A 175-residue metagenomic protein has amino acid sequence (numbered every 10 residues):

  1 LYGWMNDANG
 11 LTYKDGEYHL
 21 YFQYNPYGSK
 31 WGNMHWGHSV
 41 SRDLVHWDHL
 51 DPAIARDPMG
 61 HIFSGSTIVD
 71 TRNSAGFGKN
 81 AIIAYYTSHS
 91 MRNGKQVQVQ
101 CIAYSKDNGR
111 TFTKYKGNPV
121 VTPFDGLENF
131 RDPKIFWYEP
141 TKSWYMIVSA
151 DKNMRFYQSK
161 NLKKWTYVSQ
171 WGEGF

Functional and structural regions predicted by a protein language model:
L1-P133, W137-F175: Beta-rich carbohydrate-recognition and catalytic domains
